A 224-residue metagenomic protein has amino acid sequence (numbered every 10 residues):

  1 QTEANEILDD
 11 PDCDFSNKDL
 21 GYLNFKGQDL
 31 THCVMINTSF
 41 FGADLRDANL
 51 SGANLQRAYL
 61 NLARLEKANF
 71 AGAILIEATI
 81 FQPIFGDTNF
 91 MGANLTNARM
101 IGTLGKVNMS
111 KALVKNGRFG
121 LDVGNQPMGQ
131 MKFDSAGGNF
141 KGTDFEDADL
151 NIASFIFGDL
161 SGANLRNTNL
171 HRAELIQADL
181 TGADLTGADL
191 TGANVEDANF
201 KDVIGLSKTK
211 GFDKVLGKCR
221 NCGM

Functional and structural regions predicted by a protein language model:
T2-M224: Tandem repeat scaffolds
